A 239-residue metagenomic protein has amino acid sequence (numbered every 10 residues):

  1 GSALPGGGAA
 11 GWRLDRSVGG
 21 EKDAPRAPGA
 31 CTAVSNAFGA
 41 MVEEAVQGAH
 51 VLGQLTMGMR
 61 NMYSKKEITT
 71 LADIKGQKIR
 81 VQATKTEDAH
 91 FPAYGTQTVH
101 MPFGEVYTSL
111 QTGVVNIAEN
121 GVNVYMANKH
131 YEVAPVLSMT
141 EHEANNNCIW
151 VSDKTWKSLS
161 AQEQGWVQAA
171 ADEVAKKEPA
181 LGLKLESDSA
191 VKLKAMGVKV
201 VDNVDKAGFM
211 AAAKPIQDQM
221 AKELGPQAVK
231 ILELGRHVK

Functional and structural regions predicted by a protein language model:
G1-P25, A40-K239: N-terminal secretory/targeting leader peptides
A30-T32: Low-complexity, glycine/proline/serine-enriched flexible coil segments that act as short hinges or interruptions within
